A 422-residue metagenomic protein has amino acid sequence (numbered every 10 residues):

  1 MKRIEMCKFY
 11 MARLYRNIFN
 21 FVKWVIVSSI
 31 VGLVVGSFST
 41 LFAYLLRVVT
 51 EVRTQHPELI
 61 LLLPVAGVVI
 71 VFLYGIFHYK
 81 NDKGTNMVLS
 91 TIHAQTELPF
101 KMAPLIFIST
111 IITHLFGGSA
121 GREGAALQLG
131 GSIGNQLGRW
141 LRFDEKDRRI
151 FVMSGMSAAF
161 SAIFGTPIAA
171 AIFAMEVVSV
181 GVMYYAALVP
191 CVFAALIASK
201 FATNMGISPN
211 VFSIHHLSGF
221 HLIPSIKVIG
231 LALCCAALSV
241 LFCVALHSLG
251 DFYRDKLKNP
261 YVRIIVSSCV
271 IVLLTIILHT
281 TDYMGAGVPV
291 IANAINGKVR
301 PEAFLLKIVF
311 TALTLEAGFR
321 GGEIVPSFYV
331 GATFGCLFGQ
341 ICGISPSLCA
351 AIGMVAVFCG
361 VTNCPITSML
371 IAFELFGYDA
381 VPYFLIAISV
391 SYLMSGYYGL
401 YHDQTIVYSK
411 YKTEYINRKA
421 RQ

Functional and structural regions predicted by a protein language model:
M1-Q422: Alpha-helical transmembrane segments and immediately membrane-proximal extracytoplasmic
